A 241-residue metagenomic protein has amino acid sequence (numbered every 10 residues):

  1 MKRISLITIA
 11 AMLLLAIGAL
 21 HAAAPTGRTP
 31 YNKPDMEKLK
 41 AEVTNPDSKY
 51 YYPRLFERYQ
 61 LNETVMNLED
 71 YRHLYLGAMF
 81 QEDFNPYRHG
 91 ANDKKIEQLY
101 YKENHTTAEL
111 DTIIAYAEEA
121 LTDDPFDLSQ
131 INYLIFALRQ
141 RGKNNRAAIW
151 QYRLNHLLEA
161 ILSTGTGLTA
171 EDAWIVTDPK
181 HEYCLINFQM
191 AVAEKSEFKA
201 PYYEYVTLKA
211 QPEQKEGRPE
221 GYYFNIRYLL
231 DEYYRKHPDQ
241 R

Functional and structural regions predicted by a protein language model:
M1-T29: Bacterial Sec-dependent N-terminal signal peptides
A24-L110, D172-R241: N-terminal alpha-helical interaction modules that lie
L128-S129, H156-T169: Boundary/linker segments of alpha-helical solenoid repeat arrays
R139-L162: TPR/TPR-like (Sel1-like) alpha-helical repeat modules
